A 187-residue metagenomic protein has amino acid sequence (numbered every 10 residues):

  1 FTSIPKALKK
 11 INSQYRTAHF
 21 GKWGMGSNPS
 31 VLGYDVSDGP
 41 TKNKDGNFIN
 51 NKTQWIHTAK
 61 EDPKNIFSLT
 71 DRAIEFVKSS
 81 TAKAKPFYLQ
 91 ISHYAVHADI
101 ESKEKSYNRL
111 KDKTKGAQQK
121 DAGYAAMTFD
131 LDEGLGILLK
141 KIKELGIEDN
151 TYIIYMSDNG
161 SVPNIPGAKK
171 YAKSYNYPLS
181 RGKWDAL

Functional and structural regions predicted by a protein language model:
F1-L187: Formylglycine-dependent sulfatase
